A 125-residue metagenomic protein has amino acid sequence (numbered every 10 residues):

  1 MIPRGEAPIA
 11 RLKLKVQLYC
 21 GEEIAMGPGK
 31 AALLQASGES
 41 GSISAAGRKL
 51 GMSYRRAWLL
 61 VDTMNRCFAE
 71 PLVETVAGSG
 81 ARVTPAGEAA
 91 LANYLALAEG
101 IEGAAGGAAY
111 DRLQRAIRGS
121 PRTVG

Functional and structural regions predicted by a protein language model:
P8-E22: Short, Lys/Arg-enriched N-terminal segment that forms or immediately precedes the first helix of a structured domain
L33-L34: Short alpha-helical "packing" element that flanks the helix-turn-helix/winged-helix DNA-binding module
S37-A46: Short helix-boundary/capping micro-motifs
G51-S53: Central "turn" residue of the DNA-binding helix-turn-helix
L60: Residues within the DNA-recognition helix of helix-turn-helix
R66-P71: Residue cluster at the C-terminal edge of the helix-turn-helix DNA-binding motif
T75-L97: Basic, amphipathic "hinge/linker" alpha-helix immediately C-terminal to the N-terminal HTH DNA-binding motif
A92-G125: Helix-turn-helix/homeodomain-like alpha-helical modules used for DNA recognition and transcription-factor dimerization
